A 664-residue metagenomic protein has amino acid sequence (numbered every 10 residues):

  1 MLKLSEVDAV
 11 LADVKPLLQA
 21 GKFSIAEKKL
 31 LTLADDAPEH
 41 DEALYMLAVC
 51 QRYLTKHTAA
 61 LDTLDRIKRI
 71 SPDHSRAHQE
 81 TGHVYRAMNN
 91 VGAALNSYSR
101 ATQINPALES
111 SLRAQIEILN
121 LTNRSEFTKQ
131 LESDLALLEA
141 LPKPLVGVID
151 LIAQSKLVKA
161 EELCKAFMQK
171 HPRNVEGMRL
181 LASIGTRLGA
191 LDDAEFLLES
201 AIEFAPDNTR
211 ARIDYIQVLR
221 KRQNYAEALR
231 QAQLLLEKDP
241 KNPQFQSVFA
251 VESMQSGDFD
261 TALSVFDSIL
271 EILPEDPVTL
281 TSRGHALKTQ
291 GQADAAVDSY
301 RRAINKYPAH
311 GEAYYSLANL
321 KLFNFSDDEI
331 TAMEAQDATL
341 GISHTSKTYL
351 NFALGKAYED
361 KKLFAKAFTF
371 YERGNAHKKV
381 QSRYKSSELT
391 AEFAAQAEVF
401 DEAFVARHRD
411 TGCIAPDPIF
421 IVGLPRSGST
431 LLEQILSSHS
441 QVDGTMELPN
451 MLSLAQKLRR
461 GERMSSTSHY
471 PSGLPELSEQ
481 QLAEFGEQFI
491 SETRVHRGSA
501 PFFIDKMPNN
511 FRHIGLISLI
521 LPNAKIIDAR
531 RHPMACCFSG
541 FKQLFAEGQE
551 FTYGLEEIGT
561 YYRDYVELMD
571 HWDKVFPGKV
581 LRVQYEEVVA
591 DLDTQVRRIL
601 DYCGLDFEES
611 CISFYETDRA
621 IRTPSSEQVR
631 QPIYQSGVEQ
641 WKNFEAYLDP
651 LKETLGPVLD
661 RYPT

Functional and structural regions predicted by a protein language model:
Q19, Y53, A87, L121 (+7 more regions): Register position in tetratricopeptide repeats
D36, I70, I104, L137-L138 (+7 more regions): Structural marker of alpha-solenoid helical repeat scaffolds
S256, Q290, T445, P449-E479 (+2 more regions): PAPS-dependent sulfotransferase catalytic domain
L363-A365, T369-F485, R630, Y634: PAPS-dependent sulfotransferase catalytic core
